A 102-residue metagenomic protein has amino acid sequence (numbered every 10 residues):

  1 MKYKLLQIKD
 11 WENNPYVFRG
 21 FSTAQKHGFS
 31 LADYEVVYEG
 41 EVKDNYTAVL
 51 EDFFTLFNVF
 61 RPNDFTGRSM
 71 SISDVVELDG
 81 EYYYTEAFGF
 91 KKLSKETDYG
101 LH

Functional and structural regions predicted by a protein language model:
M1-D44: Extended boundary segments
F29-E77: Short, conserved turn/kink motifs that form compact alpha/beta structural patches or helix kinks used as
S30, L101-H102: Glycine-rich loops and low-complexity Gly/Arg-rich segments that provide flexible linkers or classic glycine-based
T66-L101: Short, compact, well-ordered microdomains
